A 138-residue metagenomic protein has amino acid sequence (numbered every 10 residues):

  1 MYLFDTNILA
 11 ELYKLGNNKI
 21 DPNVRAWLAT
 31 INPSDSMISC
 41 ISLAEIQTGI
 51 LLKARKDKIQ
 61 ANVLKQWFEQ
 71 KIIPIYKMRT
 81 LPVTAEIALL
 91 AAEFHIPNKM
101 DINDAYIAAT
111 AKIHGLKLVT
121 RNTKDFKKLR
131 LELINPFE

Functional and structural regions predicted by a protein language model:
M1, A108, K112-E138: Acidic, PIN/NYN-like endoribonuclease modules and their adjacent C-terminal/linker elements
M1-I38, L52-E69: Short, well-structured N-terminal submotif of metal-dependent ribonuclease cores
F4-N7, I38-S39, K99-D101, V119-T123 (+1 more regions): Histidine- and aromatic-rich ligand-binding microenvironments
I8, S42, I87, Y106-I107 (+1 more regions): Alpha-helix capping/helix-boundary segments
L9-A10, A44-Q47, K127, I134: Nucleotide phosphate-binding site architecture
Y13-G16, I50, H95, L129-R130: Short, flexible helix/strand-to-coil boundary loops that buttress conserved ligand/catalytic motifs in alpha/beta
W27-A29, Q70-I72, T80, T110 (+1 more regions): Short secondary-structure boundary/capping segments
T48, P74-V119: Active-site neighborhoods of divalent-metal-dependent phosphate/nucleic-acid chemistry enzymes
